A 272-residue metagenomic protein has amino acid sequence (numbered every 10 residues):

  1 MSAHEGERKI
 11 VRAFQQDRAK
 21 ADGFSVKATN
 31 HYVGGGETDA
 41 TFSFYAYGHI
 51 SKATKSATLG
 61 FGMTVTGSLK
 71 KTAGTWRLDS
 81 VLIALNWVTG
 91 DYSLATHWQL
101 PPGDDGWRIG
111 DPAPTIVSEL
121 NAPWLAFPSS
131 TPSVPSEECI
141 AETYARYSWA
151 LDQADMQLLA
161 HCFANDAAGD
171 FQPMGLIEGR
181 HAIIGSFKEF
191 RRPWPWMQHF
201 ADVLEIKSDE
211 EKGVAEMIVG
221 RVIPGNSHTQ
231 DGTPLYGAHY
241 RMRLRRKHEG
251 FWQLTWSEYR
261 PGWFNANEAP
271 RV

Functional and structural regions predicted by a protein language model:
M1-G48, M156-G225: A solvent-exposed, acidic/Ser-Thr-rich amphipathic alpha-helical stretch
A19-K20, A57-T58, T66-G67: N-terminal functional module detector in eukaryotic proteins
V26-A28, L59-V65, H199-A201, L235-R241: Short, surface-exposed coil-to-beta transition loops
T41, G62-E119, E216, G237-V272: Short beta-strand edge/turn micro-motifs at domain boundaries
H49-L59, I223-P234, F264: Short, cysteine-centered beta-strand-loop-beta hairpins and adjacent loop/turn segments enriched in charged/polar
T54-S56, A73-T75, E211-V214, H228-D231 (+1 more regions): Short, solvent-exposed loop/turn segments that connect beta-strands within catalytic domains and beta-strand-rich
P102-W149, Q153, H161: Short, low-complexity N-terminal intrinsically disordered segments enriched in polar/charged residues
